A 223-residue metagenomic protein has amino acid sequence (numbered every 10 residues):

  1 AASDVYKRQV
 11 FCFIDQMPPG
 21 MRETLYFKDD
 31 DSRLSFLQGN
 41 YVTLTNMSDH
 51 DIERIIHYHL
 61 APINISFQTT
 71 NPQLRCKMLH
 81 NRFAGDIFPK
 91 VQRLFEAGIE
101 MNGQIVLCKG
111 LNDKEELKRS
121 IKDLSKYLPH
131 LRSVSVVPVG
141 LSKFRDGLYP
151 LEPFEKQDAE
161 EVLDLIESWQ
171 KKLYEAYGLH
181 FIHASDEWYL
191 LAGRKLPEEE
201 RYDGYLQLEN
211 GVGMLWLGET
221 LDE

Functional and structural regions predicted by a protein language model:
A2-Y6: Short, small-residue-biased leader/transition segments that mark boundaries at the very start of proteins
K7-P18: Local cysteine-cluster metal-coordination motifs and their immediate loop/turn environment, predominantly Fe-S cluster
C12, I65, V134: Conserved, mostly hydrophobic/aromatic
P18-P19, D29-T45, R54, L60-A84 (+2 more regions): Conserved radical SAM core fold
S48-H59, K118-L128: Short amphipathic alpha-helices and their capping/turn segments at secondary-structure boundaries
N81-R82, S120, Y149-D158, P197-E200: Short secondary-structure boundary/capping segments
K90-G147, Q157-E187: Conserved C-terminal portion of the radical SAM core fold that forms the substrate/S-adenosylmethionine-binding
E160-E223: Hard-cation-handling environments
